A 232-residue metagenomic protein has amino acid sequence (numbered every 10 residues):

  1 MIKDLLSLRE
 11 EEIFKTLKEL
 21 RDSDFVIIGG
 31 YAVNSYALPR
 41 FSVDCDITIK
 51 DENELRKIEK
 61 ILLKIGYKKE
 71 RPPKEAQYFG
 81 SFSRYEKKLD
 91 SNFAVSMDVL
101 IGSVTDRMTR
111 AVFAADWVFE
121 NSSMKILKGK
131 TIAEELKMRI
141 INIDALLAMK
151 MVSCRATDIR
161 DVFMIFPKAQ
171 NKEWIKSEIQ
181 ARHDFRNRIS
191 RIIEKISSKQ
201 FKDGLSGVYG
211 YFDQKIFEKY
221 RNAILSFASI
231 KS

Functional and structural regions predicted by a protein language model:
M1-S232: Compositionally biased terminal segments of proteins
